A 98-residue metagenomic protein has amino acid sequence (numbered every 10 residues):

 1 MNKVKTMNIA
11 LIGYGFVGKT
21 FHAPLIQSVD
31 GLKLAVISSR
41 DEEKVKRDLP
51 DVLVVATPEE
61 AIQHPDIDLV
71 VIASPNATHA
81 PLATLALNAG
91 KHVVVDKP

Functional and structural regions predicted by a protein language model:
M1-L49: N-terminal Rossmann-like dinucleotide-binding module
V52-P98: Beta-loop-alpha module in the N-terminal Rossmann-like domain of NAD(P)-dependent dehydrogenases, especially those
